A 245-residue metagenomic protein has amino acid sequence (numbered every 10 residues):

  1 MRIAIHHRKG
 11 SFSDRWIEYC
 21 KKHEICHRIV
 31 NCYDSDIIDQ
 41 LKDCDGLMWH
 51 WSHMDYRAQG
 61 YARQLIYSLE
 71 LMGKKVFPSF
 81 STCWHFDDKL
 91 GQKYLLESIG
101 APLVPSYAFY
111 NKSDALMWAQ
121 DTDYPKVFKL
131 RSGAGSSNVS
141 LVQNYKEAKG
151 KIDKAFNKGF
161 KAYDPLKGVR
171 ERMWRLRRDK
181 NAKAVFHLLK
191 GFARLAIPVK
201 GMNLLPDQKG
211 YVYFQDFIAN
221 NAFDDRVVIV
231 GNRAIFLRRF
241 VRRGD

Functional and structural regions predicted by a protein language model:
M1-A4: Extreme N-terminal starter segment of soluble prokaryotic enzymes
R8-M117, D121: Conserved N-proximal alpha/beta basic substrate-recognition cap immediately N-terminal to, or forming the N-lobe
V76-F77, V104, V127, Y213-Q215 (+1 more regions): Structural detector of well-ordered beta-strand residues that form the stable sheet scaffold of enzyme domains
T82, N111-D114, S132-G135, Y145-A148 (+1 more regions): Short acidic/polar capping segments at secondary-structure boundaries
G100-L103, S132-S136: Short glycine-enriched loop/turn motifs at secondary-structure junctions
A101, D123-P125, G231-A234: Glycine-enriched alpha-helix->loop->beta-strand junction motifs that scaffold or abut catalytic
P105-Y107, S136-L141: Flexible, glycine/proline-enriched loop segments at strand-loop-helix junctions that form or flank small-ligand binding
Q143-D245: Phosphate-binding site of ATP-dependent enzymes
